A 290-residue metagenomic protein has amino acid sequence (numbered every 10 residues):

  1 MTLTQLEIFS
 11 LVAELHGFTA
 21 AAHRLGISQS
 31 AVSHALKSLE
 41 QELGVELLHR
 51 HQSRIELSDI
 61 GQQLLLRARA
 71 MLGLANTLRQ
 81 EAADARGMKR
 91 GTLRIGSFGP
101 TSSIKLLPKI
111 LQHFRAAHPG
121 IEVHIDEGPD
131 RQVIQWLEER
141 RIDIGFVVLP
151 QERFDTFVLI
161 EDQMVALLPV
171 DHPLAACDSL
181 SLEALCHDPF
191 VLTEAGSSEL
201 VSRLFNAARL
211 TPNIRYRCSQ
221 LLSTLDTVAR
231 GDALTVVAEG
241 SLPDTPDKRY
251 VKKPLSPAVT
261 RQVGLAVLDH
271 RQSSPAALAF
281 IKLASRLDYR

Functional and structural regions predicted by a protein language model:
V12-A31: Short helix-boundary/capping micro-motifs
E40-D59: A short LG(V/I)-centered, amphipathic sequence patch enriched for acidic residue(s) preceding the LG motif
E42-L43, Q63-R86: Alpha-helical linker/hinge and terminal dimerization helices associated with HTH transcriptional regulators
G87, T156-M164, L168-F190: Flexible hinge/capping segments at coil-to-helix
T92-E152, C218: Central regulatory/effector-binding core of bacterial HTH transcription factors
P129-V133, E138, G196-V251: Hydrophobic hinge/microswitch elements
R153-V158, D162-Q163, C177, L222-Q272: Beta-alpha-beta core module
D188-A208, S273-A277, I281, R290: Secondary-structure junction motif
